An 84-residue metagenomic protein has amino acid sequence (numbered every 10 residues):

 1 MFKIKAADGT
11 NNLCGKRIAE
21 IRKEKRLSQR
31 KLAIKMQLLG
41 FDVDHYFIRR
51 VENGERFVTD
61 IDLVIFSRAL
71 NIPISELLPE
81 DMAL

Functional and structural regions predicted by a protein language model:
M1-K25: A short, Lys/Arg-rich alpha-helix, primarily the initiator
F2-G9, R68, S75-L84: Short, charged recognition helix plus adjacent turn of helix-turn-helix-like nucleic-acid-binding domains
L13-K16, R26-L27, V43, V58-I61: Residue-level signal for the short linker/turn that defines the boundary of a DNA-recognition helix
K23, I34, R68: Alpha-helical residues within the helix-turn-helix
K23, Q37-L38, N53, M82: Residue-level detection of the helix-turn-helix DNA-binding "recognition helix"
R26-R50: Short alpha-helical DNA-recognition segment
E55, T59-E76: DNA major-groove recognition helix of helix-turn-helix/homeodomain DNA-binding modules
